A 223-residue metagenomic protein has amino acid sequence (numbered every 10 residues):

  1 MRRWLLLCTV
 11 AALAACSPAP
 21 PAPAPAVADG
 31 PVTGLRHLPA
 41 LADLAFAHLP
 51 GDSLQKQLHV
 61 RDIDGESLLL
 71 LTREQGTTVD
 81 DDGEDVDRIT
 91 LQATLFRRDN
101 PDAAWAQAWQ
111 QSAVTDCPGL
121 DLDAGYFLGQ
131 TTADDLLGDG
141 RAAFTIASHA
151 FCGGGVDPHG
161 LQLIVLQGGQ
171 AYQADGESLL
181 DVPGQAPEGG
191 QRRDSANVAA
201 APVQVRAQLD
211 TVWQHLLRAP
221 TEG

Functional and structural regions predicted by a protein language model:
M1-W4: Positively charged n-region of N-terminal signal peptides that target proteins for export
A12-A15: C-terminal motif of bacterial Sec signal peptides marking the signal peptidase cleavage site
S17-D64, H159-Q162, L166-G223: Acidic, small-residue rich beta-repeat scaffolds with periodic aromatic anchors
H48, T78-R88, L120-A124, F151-D157: Short consensus segments that form the blades of beta-propeller domains, in both extracellular/periplasmic
G51-K56, D123-A133: Signature of short aromatic-glycine-proline-rich micro-motifs recurring in repeat-based ectodomains
I63-R73, L136-H149: Acidic/hydrophobic-patterned starts of short beta strands in beta-sheet-rich repeat architectures
Q107-D123, D181-R193: Surface-exposed loop and turn segments in beta-propeller and other repeat-based domains that flank or scaffold
T132-A142, V165-Y172: A short, structured loop/turn motif at beta-sheet edges
